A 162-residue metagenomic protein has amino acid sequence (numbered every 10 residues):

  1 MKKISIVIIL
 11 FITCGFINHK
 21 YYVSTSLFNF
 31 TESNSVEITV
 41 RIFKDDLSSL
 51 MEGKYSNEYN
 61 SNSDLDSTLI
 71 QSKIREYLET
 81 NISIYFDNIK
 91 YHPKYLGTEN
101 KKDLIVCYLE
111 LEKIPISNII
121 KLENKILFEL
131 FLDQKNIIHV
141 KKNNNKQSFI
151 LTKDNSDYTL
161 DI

Functional and structural regions predicted by a protein language model:
I4-T13: Sec-dependent N-terminal signal peptides
N18-I162: N-terminal soluble domains immediately following signal/targeting peptides that reside in extracytoplasmic
